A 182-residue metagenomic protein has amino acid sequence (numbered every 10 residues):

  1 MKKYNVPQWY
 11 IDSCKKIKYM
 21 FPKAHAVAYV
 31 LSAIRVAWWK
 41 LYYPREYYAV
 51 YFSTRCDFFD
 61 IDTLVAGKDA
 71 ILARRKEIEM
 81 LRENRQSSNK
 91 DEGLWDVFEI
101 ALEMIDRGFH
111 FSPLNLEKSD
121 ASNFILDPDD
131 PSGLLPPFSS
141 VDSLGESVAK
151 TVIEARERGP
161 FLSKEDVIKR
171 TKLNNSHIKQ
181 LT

Functional and structural regions predicted by a protein language model:
M1-T182: Noncatalytic, beta-rich nucleic-acid-contacting surfaces in large DNA/RNA-processing enzymes
